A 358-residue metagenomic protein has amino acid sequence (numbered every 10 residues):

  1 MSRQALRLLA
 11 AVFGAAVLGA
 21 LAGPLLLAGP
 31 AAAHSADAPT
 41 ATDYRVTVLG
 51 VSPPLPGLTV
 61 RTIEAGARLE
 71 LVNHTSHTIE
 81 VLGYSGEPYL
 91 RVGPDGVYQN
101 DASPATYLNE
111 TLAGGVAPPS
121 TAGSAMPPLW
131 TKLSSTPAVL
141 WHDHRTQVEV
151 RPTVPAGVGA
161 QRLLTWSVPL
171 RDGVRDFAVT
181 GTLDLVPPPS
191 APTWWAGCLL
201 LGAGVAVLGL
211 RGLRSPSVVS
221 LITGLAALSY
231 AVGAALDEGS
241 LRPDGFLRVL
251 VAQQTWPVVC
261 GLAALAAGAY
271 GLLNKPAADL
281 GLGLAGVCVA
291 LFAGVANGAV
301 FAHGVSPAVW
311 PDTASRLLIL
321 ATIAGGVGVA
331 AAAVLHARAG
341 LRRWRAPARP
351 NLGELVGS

Functional and structural regions predicted by a protein language model:
M1-D37: Hydrophobic secretory-pathway targeting helix
A11-G14, W195-L199, V258-G261, I323: Hydrophobic H-region at the start of alpha-helical membrane spans
V17-L27, G209, L291, N297 (+1 more regions): Hydrophobic membrane-targeting signal helices
G29-P187: Soluble extramembrane regions of membrane proteins in the secretory/endomembrane system
P118-S134, S215-A235, P276-L282: A broadly tuned preference for mixed-charge, low-complexity surface segments
D184-C198, Q253, T313-L320: Juxtamembrane/start-of-transmembrane alpha-helix segments at the extracytoplasmic/lumenal side of membrane anchors
P189-L250: Core alpha-helical transmembrane segments of integral membrane proteins
L236-S358: Generic detector of multi-pass transmembrane helix bundles and their immediately adjacent loops in polytopic membrane
